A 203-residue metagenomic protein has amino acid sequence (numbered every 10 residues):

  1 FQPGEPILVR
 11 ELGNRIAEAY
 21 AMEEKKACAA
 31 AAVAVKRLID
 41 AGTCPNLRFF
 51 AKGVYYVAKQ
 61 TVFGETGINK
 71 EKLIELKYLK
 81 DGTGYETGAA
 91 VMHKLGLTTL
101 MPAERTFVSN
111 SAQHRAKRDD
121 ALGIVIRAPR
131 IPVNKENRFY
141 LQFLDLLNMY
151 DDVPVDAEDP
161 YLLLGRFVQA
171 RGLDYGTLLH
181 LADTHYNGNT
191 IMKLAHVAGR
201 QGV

Functional and structural regions predicted by a protein language model:
F1-K77: Short beta-edge/loop segments at beta->alpha junctions of small alpha/beta modules that act as binding/recognition
R10-L12, E104-T106, D159: Short coil/turn segments at secondary-structure boundaries
A19-Y20, K26, H93, T106 (+2 more regions): Charge-dense, helix-prone N-terminal extensions
Y20, A41, L95-T98, R171: Residues at alpha-helix termini
G42, T98-P102, P154: Amphipathic alpha-helical interaction segments
F49-K59, K77-R118: Short gly/ser-rich loop at a beta-strand->alpha-helix junction or flexible surface loop bordering the NTP-binding
D120-R127: A short, charged helix-loop
P129-V203: Hydrophobic alpha-helical interaction segments
